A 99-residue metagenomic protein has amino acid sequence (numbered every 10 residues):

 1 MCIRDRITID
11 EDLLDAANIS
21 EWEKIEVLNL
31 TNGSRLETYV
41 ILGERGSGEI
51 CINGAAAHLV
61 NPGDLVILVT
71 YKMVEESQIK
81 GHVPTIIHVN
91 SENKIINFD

Functional and structural regions predicted by a protein language model:
M1-I3: Short, small-residue-biased leader/transition segments that mark boundaries at the very start of proteins
T8, E26, I67-L68: Hydrophobic beta-strand signal
A17-I19, V60: Short, well-ordered loop/turn sites that connect or cap secondary structure elements
E23, D64-L65: Structural motif
E23-L30: Short conserved beta-strand and strand-loop elements enriched in small hydrophobics with frequent Asp/Gly
N29, T70-Y71: Conserved "cap/hinge" positions at secondary-structure junctions
G33-Y39, M73-T85, I96-N97: Short, Lys/Arg- and Gly-enriched loop/turn segments at beta-strand edges
S47-A55, N61, P84-D99: Short peripheral tails and domain-boundary helices/loops at the edges of structured domains
